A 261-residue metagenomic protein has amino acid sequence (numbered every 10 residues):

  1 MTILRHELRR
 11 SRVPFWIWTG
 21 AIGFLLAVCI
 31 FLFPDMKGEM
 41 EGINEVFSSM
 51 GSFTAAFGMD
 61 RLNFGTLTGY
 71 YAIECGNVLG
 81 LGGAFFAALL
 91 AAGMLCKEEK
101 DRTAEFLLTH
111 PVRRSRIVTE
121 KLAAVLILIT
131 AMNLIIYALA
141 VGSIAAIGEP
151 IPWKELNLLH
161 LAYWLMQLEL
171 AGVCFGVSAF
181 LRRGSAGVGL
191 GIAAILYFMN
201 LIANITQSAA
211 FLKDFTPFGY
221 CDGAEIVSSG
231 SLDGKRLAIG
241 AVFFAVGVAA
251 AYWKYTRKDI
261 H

Functional and structural regions predicted by a protein language model:
M1-I22: Aromatic- and glycine-rich beta-strand/loop motifs that create alpha-glucan
S11-P14, V28-T68, V188-H261: Terminal transmembrane helical anchor/hairpin motif
G23, A27-F31, A72-G76, T119-F175 (+2 more regions): Secretory targeting signals
Y71-K97: Long, hydrophobic alpha-helical segments
A84-A91, L139, G172-V173, P217 (+1 more regions): Hydrophobic/aromatic residues in alpha-helical transmembrane segments
A88-L108, L122: Transmembrane helix boundary and interhelical loop/hinge segments in multi-pass membrane proteins
R114-S115: Alpha-helix N-cap/start motif
